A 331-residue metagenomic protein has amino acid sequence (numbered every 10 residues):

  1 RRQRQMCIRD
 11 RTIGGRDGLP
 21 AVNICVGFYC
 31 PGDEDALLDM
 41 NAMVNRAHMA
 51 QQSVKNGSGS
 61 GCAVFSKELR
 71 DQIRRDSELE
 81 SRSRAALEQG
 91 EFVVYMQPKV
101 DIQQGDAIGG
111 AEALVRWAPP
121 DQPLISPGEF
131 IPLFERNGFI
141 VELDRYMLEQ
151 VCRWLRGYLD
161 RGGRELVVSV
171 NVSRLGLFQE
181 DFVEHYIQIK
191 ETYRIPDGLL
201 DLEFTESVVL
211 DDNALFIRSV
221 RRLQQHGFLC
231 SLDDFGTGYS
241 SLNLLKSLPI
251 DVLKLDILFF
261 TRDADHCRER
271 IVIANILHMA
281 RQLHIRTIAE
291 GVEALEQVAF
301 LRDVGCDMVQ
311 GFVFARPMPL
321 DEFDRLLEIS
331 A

Functional and structural regions predicted by a protein language model:
R1-Q5, R9-S77, S81: Cyclic-dinucleotide signaling modules
G15-R16, A118-P120, Y158, S173-E180 (+2 more regions): EAL-family c-di-GMP phosphodiesterase catalytic domain
R16, D101-D106, P120-Q122, R161 (+2 more regions): Flexible loop/coil segments at beta-strand boundaries within sensory signal-transduction domains
G18, G138-F139: Catalytic-site/binding-pocket detector for metal-dependent nucleotidyl cyclases and the c-di-GMP signaling machinery
N23, Q72, Q104-E112, A118 (+3 more regions): Catalytic core of bacterial c-di-GMP phosphodiesterases, primarily the EAL and HD-GYP domains, capturing alpha-helical
M43-A50, L79, A113, E129 (+6 more regions): Structural preference for long, well-ordered alpha-helical segments in enzyme cores
G61, Q89-Y95, V141, E165: PAS/PAS-like sensory domains
E68, R75-L133, N171, L232 (+3 more regions): Active-site core of bacterial EAL-family cyclic-dinucleotide phosphodiesterase domains
